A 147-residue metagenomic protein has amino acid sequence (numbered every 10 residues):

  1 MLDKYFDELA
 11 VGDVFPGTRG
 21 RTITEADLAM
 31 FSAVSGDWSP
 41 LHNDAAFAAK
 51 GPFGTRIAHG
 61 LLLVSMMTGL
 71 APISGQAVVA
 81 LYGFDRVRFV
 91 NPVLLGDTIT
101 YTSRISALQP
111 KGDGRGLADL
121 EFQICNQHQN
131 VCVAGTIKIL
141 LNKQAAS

Functional and structural regions predicted by a protein language model:
M1-G83, Q144-S147: Hot-dog-fold acyl-thioester-processing enzymes
M1-V11, V93-S147: HotDog/MaoC-like acyl-thioester-processing domains
R19, R86-R88, A107-Q109: Short, well-ordered turn and helix-capping elements at secondary-structure junctions
S39-L41, L81-Y82, V87-F89, D113 (+2 more regions): Short, intrinsically disordered/low-complexity patches at protein termini and at juxtamembrane boundaries
I73-L95, Y101: Mid-chain, well-packed structural core segment of small domains
